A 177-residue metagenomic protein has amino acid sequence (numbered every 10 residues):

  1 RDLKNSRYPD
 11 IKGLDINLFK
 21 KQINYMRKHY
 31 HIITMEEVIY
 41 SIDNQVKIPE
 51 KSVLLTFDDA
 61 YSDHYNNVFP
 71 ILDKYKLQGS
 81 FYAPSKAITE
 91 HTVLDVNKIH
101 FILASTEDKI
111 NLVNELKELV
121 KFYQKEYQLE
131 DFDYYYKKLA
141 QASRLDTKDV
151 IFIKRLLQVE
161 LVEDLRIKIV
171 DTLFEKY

Functional and structural regions predicted by a protein language model:
D2-L14: Acidic/histidine-rich helix-loop elements that form or flank divalent-metal/phosphate-binding sites at the catalytic
D2-N5, S41-I42, D63-Y65, I88-V93: Short catalytic/ligand-binding loop motif for oxyanion handling, primarily in non-cytosolic enzymes, centered on
I11-K47: C-terminal domain-boundary segment and adjacent tail
M26, D58, L72, F81 (+1 more regions): Conserved, mostly hydrophobic/aromatic
I33, L55-F57, G79-F81: Hydrophobic faces of well-ordered beta-strands that scaffold small-molecule active sites in alpha/beta enzyme cores
T56, A60-F69: Membrane-embedded segments
K76-I102: A short, conserved beta-to-alpha structural element at the edge of catalytic cores that scaffolds binding
V93-Y177: Extended, charge-rich helix/loop segments that form flexible, surface "patches" used to engage negatively charged
